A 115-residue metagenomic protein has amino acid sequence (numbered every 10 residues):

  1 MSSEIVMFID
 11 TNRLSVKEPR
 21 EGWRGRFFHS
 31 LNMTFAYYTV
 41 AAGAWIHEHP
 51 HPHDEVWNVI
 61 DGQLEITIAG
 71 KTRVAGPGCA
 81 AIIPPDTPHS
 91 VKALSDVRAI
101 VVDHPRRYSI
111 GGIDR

Functional and structural regions predicted by a protein language model:
M1-N32, A36, I82, G112-R115: A short, N-terminal "cap"/entry segment at the start of jelly-roll beta-barrel domains of the cupin/DSBH fold
P19-E21, T34-H51: Conserved short histidine dyad/triad with adjacent acidic residue
L31, T67-K71, L94: Short strand-coil-strand connectors
T39-V40, H51-I66: Short, conserved beta-strand element in jelly-roll/cupin
I60-D61, G76-P77, S95: A cytosolic small-molecule/anion-sensing beta-strand core signal
G70-P85: Short acidic-glycine-tyrosine-enriched beta hairpin
P85-S109: Ligand-binding loop in jelly-roll beta-barrel domains
